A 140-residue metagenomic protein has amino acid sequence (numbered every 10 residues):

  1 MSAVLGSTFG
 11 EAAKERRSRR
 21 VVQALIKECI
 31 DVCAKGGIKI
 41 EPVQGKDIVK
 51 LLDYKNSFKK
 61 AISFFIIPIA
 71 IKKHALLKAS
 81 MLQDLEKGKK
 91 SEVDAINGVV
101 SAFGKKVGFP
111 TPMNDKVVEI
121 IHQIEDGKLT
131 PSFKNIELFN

Functional and structural regions predicted by a protein language model:
M1-A13, R17-V32: Active-site-proximal catalytic alpha-helix in oxidoreductases
Q23-N140: NAD(P)-dependent Rossmann-like dehydrogenase/reductase catalytic/cofactor-binding core
